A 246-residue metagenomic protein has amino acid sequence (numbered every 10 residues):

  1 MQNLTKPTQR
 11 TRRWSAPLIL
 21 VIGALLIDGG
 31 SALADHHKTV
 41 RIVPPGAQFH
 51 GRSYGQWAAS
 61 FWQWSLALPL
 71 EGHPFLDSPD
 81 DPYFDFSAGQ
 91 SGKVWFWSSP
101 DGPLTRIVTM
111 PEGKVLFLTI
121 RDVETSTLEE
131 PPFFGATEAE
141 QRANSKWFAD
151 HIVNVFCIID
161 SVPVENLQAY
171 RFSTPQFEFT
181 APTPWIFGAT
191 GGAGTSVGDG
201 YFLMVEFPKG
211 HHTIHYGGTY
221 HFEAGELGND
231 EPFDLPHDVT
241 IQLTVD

Functional and structural regions predicted by a protein language model:
M1-R12: N-terminal secretory signal peptides that target proteins for export/translocation
P17-D28: Bacterial N-terminal signal peptides
G30-A34: Sec/Tat signal peptide C-region and signal peptidase I cleavage site
D35-K93, L235, L243-D246: N-terminal segment immediately downstream of the Sec signal-peptide cleavage site in secreted/extracellular proteins
A58, K93-W97, V115-R121, D199-E206 (+1 more regions): Ordered hydrophobic segments in well-structured contexts
G92-P182: Extracellular-facing segments of soluble proteins and assemblies that are Gly/Ser/Thr-biased and enriched in aromatics
L118, H212-I214: A short tyrosine-centered beta-strand micro-motif
H151-K209, G217-D246: Extended, well-structured beta-strand/loop surface patches that form recognition or cofactor-anchoring regions within
